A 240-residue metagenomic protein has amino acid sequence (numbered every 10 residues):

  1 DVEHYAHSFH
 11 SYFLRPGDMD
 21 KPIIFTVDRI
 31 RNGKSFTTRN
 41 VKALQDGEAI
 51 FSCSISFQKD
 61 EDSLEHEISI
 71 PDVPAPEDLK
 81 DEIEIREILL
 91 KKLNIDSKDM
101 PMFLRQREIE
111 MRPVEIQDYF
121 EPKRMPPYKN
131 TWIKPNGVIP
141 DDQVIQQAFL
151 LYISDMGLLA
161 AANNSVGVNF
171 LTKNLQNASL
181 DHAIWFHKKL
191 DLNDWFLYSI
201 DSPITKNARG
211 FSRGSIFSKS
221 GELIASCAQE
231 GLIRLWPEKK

Functional and structural regions predicted by a protein language model:
D1-K240: Terminal targeting signals and extreme-terminal segments of soluble enzymes
